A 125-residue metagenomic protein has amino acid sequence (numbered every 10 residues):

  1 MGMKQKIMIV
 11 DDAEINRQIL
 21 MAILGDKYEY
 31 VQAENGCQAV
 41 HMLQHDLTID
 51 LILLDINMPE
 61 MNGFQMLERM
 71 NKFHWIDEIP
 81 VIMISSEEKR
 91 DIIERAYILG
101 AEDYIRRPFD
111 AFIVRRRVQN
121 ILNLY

Functional and structural regions predicted by a protein language model:
A13-V31, Q44-H45: Two-component/phosphorelay signaling modules centered on CheY-like receiver
Q32-L51: Acidic, metal-coordinating helix/loop segments flanking the phosphotransfer/catalytic sites of two-component signaling
M58, M70: Receiver (REC) domain active-site loop signature in two-component systems and cognate sites in sensor histidine kinases
P59, R107: A Lys-centered signature of the CheY-like receiver
D91, F109-V118, L122: C-terminal output helix
